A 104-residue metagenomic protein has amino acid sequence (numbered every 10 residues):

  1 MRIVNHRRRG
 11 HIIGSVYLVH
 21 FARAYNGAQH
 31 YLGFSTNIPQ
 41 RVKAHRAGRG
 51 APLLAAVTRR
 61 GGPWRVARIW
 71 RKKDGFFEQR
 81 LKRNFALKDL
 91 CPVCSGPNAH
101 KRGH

Functional and structural regions predicted by a protein language model:
R2-L32, T36-H104: Structure-specific nucleic-acid interaction/processing domains
